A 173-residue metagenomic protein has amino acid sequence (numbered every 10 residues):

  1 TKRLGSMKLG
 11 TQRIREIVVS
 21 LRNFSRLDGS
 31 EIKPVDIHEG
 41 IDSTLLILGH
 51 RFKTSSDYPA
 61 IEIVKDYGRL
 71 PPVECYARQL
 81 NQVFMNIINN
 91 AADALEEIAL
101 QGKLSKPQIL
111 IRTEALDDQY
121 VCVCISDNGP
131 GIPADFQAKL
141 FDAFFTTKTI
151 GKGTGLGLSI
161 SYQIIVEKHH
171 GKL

Functional and structural regions predicted by a protein language model:
T1-L173: Core catalytic ATP-binding domain of two-component histidine kinases
